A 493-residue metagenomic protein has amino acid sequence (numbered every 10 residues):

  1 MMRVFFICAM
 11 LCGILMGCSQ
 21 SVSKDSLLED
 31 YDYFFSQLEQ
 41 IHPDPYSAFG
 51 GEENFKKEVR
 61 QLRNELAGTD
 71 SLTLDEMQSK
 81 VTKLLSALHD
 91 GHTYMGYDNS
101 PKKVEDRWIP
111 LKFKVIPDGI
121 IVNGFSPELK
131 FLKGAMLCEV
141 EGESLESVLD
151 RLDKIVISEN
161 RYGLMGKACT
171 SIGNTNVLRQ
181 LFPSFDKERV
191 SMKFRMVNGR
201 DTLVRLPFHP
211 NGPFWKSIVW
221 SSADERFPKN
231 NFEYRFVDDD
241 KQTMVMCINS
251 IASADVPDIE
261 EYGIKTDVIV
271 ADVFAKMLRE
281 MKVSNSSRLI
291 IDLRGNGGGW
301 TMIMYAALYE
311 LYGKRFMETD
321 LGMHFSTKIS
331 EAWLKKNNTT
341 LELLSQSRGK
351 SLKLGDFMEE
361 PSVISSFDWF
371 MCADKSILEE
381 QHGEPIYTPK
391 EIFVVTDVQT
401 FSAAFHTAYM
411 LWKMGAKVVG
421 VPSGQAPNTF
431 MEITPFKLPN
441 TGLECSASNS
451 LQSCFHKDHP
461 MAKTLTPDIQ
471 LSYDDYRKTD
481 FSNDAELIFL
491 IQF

Functional and structural regions predicted by a protein language model:
M1-S21, F34: Bacterial Sec-dependent N-terminal signal peptides
Q20-I290, G295-F325, I329-E342, E391-F393 (+7 more regions): Flexible, low-complexity junctional segments that flank or bridge functional domains
I172, V363-Q381: Short N-terminal or domain-adjacent regulatory/targeting segments
R294-N296, T388-F405, P427: Active-site neighborhood of thiol-dependent amide/isopeptide-bond enzymes
M323-M371: Low-complexity, serine/threonine/proline-enriched polar segments
G349-I364, S448-Q470: Extended, charge-rich low-complexity interaction segments
M371, E380-V395: Short, conserved helix/loop micro-motifs enriched in His/Cys and acidic residues
S402, H406-A408, W412-M414, V418-I433 (+2 more regions): C-terminal soluble interaction/assembly domains
